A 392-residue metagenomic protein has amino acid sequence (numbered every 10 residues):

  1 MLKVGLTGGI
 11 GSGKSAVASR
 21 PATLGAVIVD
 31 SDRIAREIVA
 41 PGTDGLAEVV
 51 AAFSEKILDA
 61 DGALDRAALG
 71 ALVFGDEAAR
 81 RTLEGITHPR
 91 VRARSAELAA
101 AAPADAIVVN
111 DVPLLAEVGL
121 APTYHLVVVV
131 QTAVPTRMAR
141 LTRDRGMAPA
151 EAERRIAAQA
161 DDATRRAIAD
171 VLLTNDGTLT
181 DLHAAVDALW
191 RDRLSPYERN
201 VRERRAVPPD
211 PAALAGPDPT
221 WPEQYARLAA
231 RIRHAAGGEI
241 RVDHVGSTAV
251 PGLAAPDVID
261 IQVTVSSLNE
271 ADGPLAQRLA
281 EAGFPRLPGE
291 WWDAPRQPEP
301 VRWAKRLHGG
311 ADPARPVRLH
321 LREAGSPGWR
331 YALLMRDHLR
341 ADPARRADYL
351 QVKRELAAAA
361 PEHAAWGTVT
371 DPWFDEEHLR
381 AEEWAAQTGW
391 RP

Functional and structural regions predicted by a protein language model:
M1-V4, A93, D187-D243: Helical scaffold of the NTase/Pol beta-like nucleotidyltransferase catalytic core
G8, V112-L115, A229-G273: Active-site nucleotide-donor binding segment shared across nucleotidyl transfer reactions
S15: Walker A/P-loop
R36-I107: ATP-dependent small-molecule kinase phosphotransfer cores that center on conserved nucleotide phosphate-binding segments
A93-A102, I107-R143: ATP-dependent NMP and nucleoside kinases share a basic, alpha-helical "lid"
R94-S95, A102, A121-T123, R143-L194: Small-molecule kinase domains that catalyze NTP-dependent phosphoryl transfer to phosphate-bearing small molecules
A139, R143-E153, Y197, P217-I232 (+1 more regions): Metal-dependent nucleotidyltransferase catalytic core
L321, G325-P392: Catalytic cores of NTP-dependent nucleotidyl/adenyl transfer enzymes across multiple folds
